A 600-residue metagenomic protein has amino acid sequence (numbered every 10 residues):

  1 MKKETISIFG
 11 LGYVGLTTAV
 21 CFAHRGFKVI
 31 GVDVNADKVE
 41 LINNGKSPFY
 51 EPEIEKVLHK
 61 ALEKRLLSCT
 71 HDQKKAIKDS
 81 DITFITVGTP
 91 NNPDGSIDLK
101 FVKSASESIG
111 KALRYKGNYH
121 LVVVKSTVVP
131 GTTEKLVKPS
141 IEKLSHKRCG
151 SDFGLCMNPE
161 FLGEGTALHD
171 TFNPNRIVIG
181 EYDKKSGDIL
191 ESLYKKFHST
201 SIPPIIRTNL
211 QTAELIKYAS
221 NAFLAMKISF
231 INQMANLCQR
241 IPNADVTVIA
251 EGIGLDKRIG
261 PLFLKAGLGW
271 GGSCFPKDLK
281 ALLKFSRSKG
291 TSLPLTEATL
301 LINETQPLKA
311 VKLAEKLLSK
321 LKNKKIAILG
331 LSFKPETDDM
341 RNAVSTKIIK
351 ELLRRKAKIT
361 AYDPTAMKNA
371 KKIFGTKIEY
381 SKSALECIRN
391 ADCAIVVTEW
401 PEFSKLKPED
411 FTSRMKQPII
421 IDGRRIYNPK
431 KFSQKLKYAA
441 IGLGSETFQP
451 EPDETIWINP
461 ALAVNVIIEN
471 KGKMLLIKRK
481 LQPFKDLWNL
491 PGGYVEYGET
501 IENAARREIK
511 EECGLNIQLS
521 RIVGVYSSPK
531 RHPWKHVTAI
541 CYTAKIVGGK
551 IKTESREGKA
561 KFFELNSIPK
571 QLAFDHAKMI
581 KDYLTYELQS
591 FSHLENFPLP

Functional and structural regions predicted by a protein language model:
M1-P452: Structural/interface elements that position substrates and couple domains in central-metabolism enzymes
R65, F153, L462-V464, G472 (+2 more regions): Change "...and in nucleic-acid phosphodiester-cleaving endonucleases..." to "...and in nucleic-acid processing enzymes
I177, V464-I468: Short beta-strand scaffold segments in enzyme catalytic cores
D245-V248, N516-G524: A short coil-to-beta-strand element that immediately follows conserved catalytic motifs
E451-N465: Acidic, metal-coordinating catalytic segment for phosphate/diphosphate chemistry, firing primarily on the Nudix
N470-E511: Conserved Nudix-box catalytic region and its N-terminal flanking loop in Nudix hydrolases and closely related
V495-Q518, S527-D582: Unchanged
D582-P600: Charged phosphate-binding loop/patch that engages nucleotide di/tri-phosphates or the phosphate backbone of nucleic
